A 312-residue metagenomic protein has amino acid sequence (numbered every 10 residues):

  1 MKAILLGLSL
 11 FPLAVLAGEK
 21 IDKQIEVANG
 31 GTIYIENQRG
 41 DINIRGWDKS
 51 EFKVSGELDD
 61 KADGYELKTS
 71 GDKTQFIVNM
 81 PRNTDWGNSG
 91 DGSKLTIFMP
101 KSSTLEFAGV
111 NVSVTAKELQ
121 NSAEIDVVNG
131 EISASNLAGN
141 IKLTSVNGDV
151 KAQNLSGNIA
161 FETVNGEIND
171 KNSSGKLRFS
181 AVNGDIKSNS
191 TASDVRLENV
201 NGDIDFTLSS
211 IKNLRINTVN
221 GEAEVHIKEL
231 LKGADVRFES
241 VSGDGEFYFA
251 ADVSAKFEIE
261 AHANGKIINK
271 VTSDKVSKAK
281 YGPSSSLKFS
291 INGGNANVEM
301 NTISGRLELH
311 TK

Functional and structural regions predicted by a protein language model:
M1-K312: Intrinsically disordered, low-complexity terminal regions
